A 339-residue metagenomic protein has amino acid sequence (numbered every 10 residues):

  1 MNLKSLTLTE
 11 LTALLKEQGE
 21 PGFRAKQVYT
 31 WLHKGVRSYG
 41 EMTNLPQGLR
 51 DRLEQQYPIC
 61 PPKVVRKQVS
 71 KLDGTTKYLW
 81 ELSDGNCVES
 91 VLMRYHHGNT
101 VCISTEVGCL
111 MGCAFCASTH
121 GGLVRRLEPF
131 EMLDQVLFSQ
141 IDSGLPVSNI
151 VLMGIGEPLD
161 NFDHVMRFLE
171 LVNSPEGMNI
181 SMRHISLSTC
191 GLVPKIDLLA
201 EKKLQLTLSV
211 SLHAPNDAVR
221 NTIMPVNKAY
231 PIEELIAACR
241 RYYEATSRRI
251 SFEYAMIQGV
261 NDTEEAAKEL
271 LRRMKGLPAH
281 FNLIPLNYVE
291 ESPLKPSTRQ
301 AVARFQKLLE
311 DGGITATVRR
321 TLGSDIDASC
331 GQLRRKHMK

Functional and structural regions predicted by a protein language model:
M1-V88, R240-R248, Y254-K339: Auxiliary Fe-S-binding modules of radical SAM enzymes
Q27, E106, M132-Q135, Q306: Glutamine-centric residue-chemistry signal
S70, S104-T105, S118, S188 (+1 more regions): Short linear Ser/Thr-Pro motifs
Y78-S104: Helix-turn-helix/homeodomain-like alpha-helical modules used for DNA recognition and transcription-factor dimerization
R94-E131: Canonical Radical SAM [4Fe-4S] cluster-binding loop centered on the CxxxCxxC motif and its immediate flanking residues
H120-N149: Conserved alpha-helical substructure of the radical SAM core
Q140-N149, G154-A316: Conserved AdoMet/S-adenosylmethionine-binding subsite of the radical SAM
